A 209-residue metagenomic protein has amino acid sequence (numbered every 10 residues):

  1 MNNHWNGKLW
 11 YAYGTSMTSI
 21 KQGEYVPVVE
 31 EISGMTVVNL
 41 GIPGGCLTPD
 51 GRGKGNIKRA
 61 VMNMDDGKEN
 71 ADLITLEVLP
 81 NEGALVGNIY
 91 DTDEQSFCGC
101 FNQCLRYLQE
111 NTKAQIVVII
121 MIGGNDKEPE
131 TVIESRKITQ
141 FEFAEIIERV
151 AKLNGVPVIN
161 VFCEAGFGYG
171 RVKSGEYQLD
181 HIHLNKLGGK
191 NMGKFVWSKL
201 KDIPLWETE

Functional and structural regions predicted by a protein language model:
H4-A12, M17-G99: Conserved SGNH/GDSL esterase-like catalytic core that processes O-acyl groups on lipids and polysaccharides
V29-E30, L108-Q109, V150-A151: A generic structural signal for well-ordered alpha-helical segments
S33, N111-T112, N154: Helix C-cap/helix->beta junction micro-motif
E77-N81, R106-F141: Active-site segments of SGNH/GDSL-like serine hydrolases that catalyze O-acetyl group transfer/hydrolysis on lipids
F101-L105, A144: Generic structural signal for well-ordered alpha-helices, preferentially at hydrophobic/aromatic core positions
I122-E209: Catalytic His-Asp segment of secreted/periplasmic serine-dependent ester chemistry enzymes
